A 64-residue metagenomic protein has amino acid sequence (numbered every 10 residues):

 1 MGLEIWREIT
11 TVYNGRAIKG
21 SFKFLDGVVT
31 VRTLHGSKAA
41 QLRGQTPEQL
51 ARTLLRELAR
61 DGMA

Functional and structural regions predicted by a protein language model:
M1-L34: N-terminal acidic leader/helix
L34-A64: Mixed-charge, Lys/Arg-enriched low-complexity segments
